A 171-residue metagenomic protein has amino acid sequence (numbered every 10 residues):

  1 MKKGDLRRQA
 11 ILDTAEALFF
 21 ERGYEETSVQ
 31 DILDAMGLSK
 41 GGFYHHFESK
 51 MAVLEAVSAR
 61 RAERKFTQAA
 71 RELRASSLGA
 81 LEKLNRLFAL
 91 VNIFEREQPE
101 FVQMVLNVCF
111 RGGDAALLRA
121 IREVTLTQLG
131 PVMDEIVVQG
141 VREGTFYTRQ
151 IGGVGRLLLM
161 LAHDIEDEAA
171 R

Functional and structural regions predicted by a protein language model:
M1-L6: N-terminal intrinsically disordered/low-complexity leader segments
R8-Q9, V29, M51, E55 (+6 more regions): Short, structured helix-loop boundary elements
A10, T14, L18-A52, A56-R60: Helix-turn-helix
T14, L18, L90, F94 (+1 more regions): Amphipathic alpha-helical interface segments
E21-E25, S76, Q98, E143: Short coil/turn segments at alpha/beta junctions that flank glycine-rich nucleotide-binding fingerprints
A56, R60, R71-F101, V154-L158: Hydrophobic alpha-helical connector segments
N92, R96-D134, V138, R142-T145 (+1 more regions): Short secondary-structure transition hinges
T148-R171: Hydrophobic alpha-helical segments that form the core of small-molecule binding pockets and/or dimer interfaces
